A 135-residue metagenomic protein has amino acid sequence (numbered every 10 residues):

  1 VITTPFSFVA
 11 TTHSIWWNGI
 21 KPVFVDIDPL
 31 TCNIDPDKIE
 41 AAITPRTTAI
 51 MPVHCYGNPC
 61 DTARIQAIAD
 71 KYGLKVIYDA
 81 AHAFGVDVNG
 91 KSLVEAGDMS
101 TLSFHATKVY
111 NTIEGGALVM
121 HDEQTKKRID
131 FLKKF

Functional and structural regions predicted by a protein language model:
I2, I50-M51, T101-S103, A117-V119: Structural motif
I2-A80, D87: PLP-dependent aminotransferase-like
F6, I20, I27, A81-H82 (+3 more regions): Histidine-centered beta-alpha loop that forms part of the nucleotide-sugar donor binding/catalytic region in diverse
E40-A42, I68, S92-A96, L118-V119: Short, hinge-like loop/turn segments at secondary-structure boundaries
Y78-T112, K127: Conserved active-site segment immediately N-terminal to the catalytic lysine that forms the internal aldimine
V109-F135: Conserved core segment of the aminotransferase class I/II
